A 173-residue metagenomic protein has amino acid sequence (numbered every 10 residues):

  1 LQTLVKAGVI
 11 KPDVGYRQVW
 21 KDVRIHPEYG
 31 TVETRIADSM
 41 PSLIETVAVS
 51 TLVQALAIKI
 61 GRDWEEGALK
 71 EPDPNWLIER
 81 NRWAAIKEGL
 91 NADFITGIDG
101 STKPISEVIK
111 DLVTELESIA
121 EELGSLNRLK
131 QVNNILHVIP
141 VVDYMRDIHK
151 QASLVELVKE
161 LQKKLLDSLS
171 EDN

Functional and structural regions predicted by a protein language model:
L1-N173: C-terminal accessory/tail domains of diverse enzymes
